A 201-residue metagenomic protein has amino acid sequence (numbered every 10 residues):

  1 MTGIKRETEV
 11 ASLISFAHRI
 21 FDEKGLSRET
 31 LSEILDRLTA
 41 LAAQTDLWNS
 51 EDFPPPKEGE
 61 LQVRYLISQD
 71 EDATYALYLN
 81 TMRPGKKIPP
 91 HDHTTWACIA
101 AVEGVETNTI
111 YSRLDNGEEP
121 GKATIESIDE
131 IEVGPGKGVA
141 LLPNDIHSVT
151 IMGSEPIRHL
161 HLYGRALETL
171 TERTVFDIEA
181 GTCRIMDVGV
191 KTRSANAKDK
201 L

Functional and structural regions predicted by a protein language model:
M1-L47: N-terminal leader/capping segments at the start of a protein or of a new domain
P56-P84: A short glycine-rich, His/Asp/Glu-containing loop-to-beta-strand
Y78-D92, L142-N144: Conserved short histidine dyad/triad with adjacent acidic residue
T95-L114: Glycine- and acidic-residue-biased ligand/ion/polar-headgroup-sensing regions
C98-A100, S154-L170: A short hydrophobic beta-strand segment most commonly corresponding to one strand of the jelly-roll/cupin
T107, G134, L142-L162: Ligand-binding loop in jelly-roll beta-barrel domains
R113-I146: Short acidic-glycine-tyrosine-enriched beta hairpin
V175-L201: Long hydrophobic alpha-helical segments typical of transmembrane helices together with their membrane-interfacial
